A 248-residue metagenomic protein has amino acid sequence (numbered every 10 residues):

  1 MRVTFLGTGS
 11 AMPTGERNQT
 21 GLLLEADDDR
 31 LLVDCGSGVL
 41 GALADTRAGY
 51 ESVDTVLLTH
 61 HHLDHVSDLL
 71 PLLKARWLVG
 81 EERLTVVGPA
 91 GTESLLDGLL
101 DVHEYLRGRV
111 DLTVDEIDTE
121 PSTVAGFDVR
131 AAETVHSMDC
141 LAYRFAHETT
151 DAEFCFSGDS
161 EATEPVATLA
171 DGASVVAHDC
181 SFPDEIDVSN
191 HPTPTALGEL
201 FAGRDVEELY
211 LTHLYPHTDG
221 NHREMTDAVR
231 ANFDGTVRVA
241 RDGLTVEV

Functional and structural regions predicted by a protein language model:
M1-F5, L100-D101, V248: Haloarchaeal acidic low-complexity proteome signature biased toward cell-envelope/secretome components but also
M1-T46, C140-G158, V175: Conserved beta-strand hairpin/beta-sheet module of binuclear metal-dependent hydrolase folds, prominently
V3, L22, D34, L43 (+10 more regions): Divalent metal-coordination and catalytic microenvironments
L32-G36, V53-D64, P89, F154-G158 (+3 more regions): Active-site neighborhood of phospho(di)ester-bond hydrolases with catalytic His/Asp-centered motifs
S37-V87: Active-site metal-binding motif and surrounding structural segment of the metallo-beta-lactamase
G49, P121, V166-L169: Structural alpha-helical scaffold elements that stabilize or flank donor/cofactor-binding regions in carbohydrate
L84-T85, P89-D139, E148-T149: Metallo-beta-lactamase
A162-E247: Cap/insert and terminal regions of metallo-dependent hydrolase folds
